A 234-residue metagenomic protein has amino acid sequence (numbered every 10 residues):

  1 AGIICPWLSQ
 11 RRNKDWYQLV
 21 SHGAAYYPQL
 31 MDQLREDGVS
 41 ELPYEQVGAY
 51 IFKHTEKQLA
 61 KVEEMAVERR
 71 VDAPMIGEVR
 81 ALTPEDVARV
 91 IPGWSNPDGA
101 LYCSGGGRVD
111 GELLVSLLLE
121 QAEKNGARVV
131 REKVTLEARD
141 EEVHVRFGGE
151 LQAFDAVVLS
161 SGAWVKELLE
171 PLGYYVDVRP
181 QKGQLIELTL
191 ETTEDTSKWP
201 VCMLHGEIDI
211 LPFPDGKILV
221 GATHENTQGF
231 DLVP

Functional and structural regions predicted by a protein language model:
A1-I3, L30, V39-E45, A156-P234: Active-site substrate-recognition segment that forms the wall of the catalytic cavity or substrate channel
I3-V90: Dinucleotide-binding Rossmann-like beta1-alpha1 core, especially the glycine-rich loop that anchors the ADP
Q18-S21, H54-L59, L101-E120, L232-P234: Short beta-strand to alpha-helix junction loop
F52, V134-A138, D209-P212: A structural signal for short hydrophobic beta-strand segments in well-ordered beta-sheet cores
G77-R80, R128, Y175: Conserved beta-strand segments of alpha/beta enzyme cores
G107, R128-H144: A conserved short coil-to-beta-strand element within the FAD-binding core of flavoproteins
H144-R146, L219: General beta-strand recognition
F147-A156: Core beta-strand elements of the Rossmann-like FAD/NAD(P) dinucleotide-binding domain in flavoenzyme oxidoreductases
